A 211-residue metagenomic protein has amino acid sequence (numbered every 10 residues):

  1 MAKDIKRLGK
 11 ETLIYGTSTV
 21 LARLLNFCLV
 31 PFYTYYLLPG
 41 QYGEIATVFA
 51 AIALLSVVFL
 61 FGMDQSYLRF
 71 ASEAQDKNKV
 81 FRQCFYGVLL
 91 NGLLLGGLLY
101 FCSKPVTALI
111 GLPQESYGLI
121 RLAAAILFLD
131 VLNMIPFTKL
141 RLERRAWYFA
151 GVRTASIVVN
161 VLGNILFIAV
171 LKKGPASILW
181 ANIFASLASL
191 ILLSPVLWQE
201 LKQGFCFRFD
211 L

Functional and structural regions predicted by a protein language model:
M1-D4, L8, W147, P175 (+1 more regions): Interhelical loop/hinge segments that connect adjacent transmembrane helices in multipass membrane
M1-F27, K79-R82, D210-L211: N-terminal membrane topogenesis motif
A2-K6, L37-Q41, L55-V88, R141-Y148: Transmembrane-helix boundary and interhelical linker motifs in polytopic inner-membrane proteins
G16-T19, L25-L29, A46-S72, V88 (+1 more regions): Small-residue-rich midsections of specific transmembrane alpha-helices
V20, F85-G111: Alpha-helical transmembrane segments of multi-pass membrane transport and lipid-handling proteins
V30-L54, E115-G118, P175-W180, L211: Interfacial/gating helices of multi-pass transporter permease domains
L54, V58, G97, F101 (+4 more regions): Alpha-helical transmembrane segments of multi-pass membrane proteins
I120-A124, A150-E200: Hydrophobic alpha-helical transmembrane segments
